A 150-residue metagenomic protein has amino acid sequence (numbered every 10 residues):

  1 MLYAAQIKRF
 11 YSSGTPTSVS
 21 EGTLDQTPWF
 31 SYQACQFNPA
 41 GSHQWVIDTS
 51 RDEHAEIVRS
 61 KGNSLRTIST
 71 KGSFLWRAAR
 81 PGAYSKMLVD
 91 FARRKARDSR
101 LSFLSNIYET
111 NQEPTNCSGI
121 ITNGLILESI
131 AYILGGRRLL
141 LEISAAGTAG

Functional and structural regions predicted by a protein language model:
M1-G150: Ser/Thr/Asn(+Pro)-rich, low-complexity disordered segments
